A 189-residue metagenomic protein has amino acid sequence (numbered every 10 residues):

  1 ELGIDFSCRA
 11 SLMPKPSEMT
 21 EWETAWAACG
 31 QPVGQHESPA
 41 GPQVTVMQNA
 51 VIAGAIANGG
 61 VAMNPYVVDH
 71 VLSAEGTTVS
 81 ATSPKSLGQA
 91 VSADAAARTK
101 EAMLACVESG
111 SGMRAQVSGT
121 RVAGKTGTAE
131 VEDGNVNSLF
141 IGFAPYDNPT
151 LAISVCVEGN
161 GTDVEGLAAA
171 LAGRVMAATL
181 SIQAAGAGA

Functional and structural regions predicted by a protein language model:
E1-V157: Beta-lactam-recognizing serine transpeptidase/beta-lactamase-like catalytic domain environment
T77-K85, A169-A189: Short, gly/Ser/Thr-rich active-site loops of penicillin-recognizing serine hydrolases
G161-D163: Short beta-strands and strand-coil junctions in structured, solvent-facing domains, enriched
